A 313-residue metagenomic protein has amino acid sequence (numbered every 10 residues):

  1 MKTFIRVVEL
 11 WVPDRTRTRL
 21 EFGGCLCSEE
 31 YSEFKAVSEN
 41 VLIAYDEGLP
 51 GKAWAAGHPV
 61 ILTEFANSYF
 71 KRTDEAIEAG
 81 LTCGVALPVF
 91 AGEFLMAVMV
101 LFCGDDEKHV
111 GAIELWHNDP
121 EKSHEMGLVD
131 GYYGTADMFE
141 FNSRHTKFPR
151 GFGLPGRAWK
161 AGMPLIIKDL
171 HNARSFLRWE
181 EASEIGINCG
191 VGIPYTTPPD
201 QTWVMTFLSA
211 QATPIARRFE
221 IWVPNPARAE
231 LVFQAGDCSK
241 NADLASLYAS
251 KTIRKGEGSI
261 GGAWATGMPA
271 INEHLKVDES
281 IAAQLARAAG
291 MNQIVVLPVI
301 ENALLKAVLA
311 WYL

Functional and structural regions predicted by a protein language model:
K2, V41-A44, N67, E75-L81 (+6 more regions): Short loop/turn motifs at secondary-structure junctions and domain boundaries
V7, P50, T73, A86 (+8 more regions): Short hydrophobic/aromatic beta-strand element in the GNAT-like acyltransferase core that lines or flanks the acyl-donor
V8-R17, G23, E114-K122, E220-R228: Short hydrophobic alpha-helical segments used for membrane anchoring or interfacial signaling
R17-S68, S123-A173, A229-G236, N241-V277: Regulatory sensory and allosteric helical modules in signal-transduction proteins and certain transcription factors
T82-F90, C189-T196, N292-I300: A short, aliphatic-rich beta-strand micro-motif
F90-L95, E107, Y195-Q201, R228 (+1 more regions): Flexible loop/coil segments at beta-strand boundaries within sensory signal-transduction domains
F94-C103, Q201-S209, A303-L313: Sensory beta-strand/linker motifs that couple input domains to effectors
C103-H109, S209-I215: Sensory coupling linkers of modular signal transduction proteins
